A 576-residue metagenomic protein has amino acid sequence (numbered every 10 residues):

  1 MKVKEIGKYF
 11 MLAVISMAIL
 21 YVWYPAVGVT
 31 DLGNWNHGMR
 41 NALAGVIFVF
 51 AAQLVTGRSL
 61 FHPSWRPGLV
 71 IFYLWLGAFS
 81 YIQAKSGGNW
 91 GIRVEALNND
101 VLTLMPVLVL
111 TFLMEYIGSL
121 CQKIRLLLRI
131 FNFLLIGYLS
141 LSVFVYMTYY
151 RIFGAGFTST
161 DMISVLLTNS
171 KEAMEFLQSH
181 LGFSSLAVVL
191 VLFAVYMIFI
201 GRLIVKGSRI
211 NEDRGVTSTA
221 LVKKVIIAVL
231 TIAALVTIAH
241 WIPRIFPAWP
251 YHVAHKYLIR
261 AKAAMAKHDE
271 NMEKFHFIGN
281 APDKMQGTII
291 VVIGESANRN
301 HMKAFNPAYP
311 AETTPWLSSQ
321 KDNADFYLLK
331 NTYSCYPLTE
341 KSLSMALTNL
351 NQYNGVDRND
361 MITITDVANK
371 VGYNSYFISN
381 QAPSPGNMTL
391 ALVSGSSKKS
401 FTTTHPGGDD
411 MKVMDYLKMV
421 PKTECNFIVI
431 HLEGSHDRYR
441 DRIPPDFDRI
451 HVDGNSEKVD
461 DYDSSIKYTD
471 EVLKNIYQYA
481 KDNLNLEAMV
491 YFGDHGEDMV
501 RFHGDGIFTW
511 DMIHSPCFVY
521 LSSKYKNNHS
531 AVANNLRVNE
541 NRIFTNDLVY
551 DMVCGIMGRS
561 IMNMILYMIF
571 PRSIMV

Functional and structural regions predicted by a protein language model:
M1-A248: Transmembrane and membrane-interface helices of multi-pass, inner-membrane envelope-modifying transferases
A78, F305-E312, K481, N485-L486 (+3 more regions): Histidine-centered active-site microenvironments of extracellular/periplasmic hydrolases and transferases
T111, D415-K418, H451-M489, V519 (+3 more regions): A long, amphipathic alpha-helix that forms part of the scaffold/cap immediately adjacent to metal-dependent active
M174, R299-M302, W316-L317, K321 (+9 more regions): Proline/Glycine/Serine-rich low-complexity intrinsically disordered segments that serve as flexible stalks/linkers
L230-I450, T545-N546, D551-I569: Active-site-proximal alpha/beta segments of enzymes that process anionic O-linked groups
I290, Y468-I507, Y550-M557: Metal-dependent active-site segment of extracytoplasmic phospho-/sulfohydrolases and closely related
G355-I362, S456-K467, D505-I513, K526-V553 (+1 more regions): A short beta-strand-to-alpha-helix junction
R542, R572-V576: Long, C-terminal catalytic modules of enzymes
